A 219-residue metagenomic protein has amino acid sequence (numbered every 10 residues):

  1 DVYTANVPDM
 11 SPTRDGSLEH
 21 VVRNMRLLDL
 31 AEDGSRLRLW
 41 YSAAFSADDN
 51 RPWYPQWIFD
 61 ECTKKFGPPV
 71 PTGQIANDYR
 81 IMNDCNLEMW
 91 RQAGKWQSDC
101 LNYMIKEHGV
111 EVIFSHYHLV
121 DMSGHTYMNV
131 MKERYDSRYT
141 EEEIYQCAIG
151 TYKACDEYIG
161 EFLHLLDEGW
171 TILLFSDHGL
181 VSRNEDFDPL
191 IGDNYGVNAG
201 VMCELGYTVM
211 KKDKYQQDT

Functional and structural regions predicted by a protein language model:
D1-R138: His/Asp/Glu-rich, glycine-adjacent segments that coordinate divalent cations and/or stabilize oxyanion chemistry on
L28-A31, N102-E107, H164-L165, I172 (+2 more regions): A general structural signal for short secondary-structure junctions and capping/turn motifs
M89, A93, I144-C147, T151 (+1 more regions): Conserved acidic
C100, M104, H116, T151-A154 (+3 more regions): Generic, well-ordered alpha-helical scaffold segments in large soluble proteins
H125-L165: Extended hydrophobic/aromatic segments used for targeting, binding, or gating
M128-R134, F187-V201: Short secondary-structure boundary/capping segments
G150-G196: Metal-dependent active-site segment of extracytoplasmic phospho-/sulfohydrolases and closely related
G160, D193-T219: Substrate-binding rim/cap in mid-to-C-terminal beta-strand-loop elements of soluble/periplasmic
